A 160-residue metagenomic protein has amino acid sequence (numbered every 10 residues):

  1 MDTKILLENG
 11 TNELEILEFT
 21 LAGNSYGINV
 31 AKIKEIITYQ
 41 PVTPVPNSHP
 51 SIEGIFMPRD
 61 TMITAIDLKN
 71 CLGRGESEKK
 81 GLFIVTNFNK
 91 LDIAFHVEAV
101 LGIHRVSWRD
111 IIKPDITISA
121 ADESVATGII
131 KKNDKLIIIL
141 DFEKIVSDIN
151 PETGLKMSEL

Functional and structural regions predicted by a protein language model:
M1-L160: An acidic, low-aromatic, low-complexity terminal/linker signal
